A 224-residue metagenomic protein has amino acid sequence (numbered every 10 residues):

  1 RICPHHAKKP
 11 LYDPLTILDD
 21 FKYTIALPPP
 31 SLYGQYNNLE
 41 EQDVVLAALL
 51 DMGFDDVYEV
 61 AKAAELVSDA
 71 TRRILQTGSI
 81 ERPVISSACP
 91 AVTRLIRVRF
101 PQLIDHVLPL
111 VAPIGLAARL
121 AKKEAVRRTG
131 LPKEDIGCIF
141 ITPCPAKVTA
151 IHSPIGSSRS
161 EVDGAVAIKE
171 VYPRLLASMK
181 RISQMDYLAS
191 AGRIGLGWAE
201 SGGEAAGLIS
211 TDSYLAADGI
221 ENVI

Functional and structural regions predicted by a protein language model:
R1-D13: Iron-sulfur cluster-binding cysteine motifs and their immediate structural context in ferredoxin-like electron-transfer
L11-I224: Iron-sulfur-associated redox domains of electron-transfer enzymes in respiratory and anaerobic energy metabolism
